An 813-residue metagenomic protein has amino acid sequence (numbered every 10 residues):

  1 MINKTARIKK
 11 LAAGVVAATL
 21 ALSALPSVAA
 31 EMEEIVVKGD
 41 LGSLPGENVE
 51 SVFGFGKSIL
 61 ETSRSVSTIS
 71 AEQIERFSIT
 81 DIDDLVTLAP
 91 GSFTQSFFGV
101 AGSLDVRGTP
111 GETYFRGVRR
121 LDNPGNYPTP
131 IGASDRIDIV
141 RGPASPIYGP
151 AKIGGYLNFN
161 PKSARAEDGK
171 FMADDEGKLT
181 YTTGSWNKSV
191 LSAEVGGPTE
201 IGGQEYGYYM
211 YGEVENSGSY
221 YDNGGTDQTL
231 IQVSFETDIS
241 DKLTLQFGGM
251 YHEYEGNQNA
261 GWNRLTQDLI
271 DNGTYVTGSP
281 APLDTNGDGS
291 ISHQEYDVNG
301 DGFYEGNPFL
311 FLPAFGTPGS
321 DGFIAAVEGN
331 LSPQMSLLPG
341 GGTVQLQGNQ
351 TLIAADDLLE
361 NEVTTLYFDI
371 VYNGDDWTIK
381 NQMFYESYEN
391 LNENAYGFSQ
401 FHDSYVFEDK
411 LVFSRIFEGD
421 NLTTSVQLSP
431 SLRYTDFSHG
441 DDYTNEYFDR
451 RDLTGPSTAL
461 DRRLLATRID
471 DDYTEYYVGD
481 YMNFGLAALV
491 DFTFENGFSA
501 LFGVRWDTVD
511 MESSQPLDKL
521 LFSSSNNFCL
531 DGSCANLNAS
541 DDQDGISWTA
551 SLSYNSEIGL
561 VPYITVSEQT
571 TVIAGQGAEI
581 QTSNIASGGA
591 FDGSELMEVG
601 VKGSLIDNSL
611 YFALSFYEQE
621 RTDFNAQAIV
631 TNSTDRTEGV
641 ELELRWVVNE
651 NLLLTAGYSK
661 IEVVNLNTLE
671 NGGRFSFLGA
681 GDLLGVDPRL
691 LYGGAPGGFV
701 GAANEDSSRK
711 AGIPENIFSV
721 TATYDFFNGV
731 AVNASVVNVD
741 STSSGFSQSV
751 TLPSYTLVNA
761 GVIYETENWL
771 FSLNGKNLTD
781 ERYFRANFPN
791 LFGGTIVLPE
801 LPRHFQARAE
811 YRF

Functional and structural regions predicted by a protein language model:
I2-R7, A12-V16, S414, E418 (+6 more regions): Conserved C-terminal beta-signal and adjacent last beta-strands/turns of outer-membrane beta-barrel proteins
L44-V66, F77, D83-R120: Extracytoplasmic beta-strand/coil segments of soluble accessory domains associated with Gram-negative outer-membrane
V118-P143: Short acidic/polar hinge/loop motifs at secondary-structure boundaries that mediate gating or recognition
A133-D135, P146-Q232, I239-T244, T364 (+1 more regions): Outer-membrane beta-barrel translocator/receptor signature
T229-Q427, Y434, Y611: Outer-membrane beta-barrel domain signature, strongest for Gram-negative TonB-dependent receptors and also present
N259-Q350, E446-D472, E512-D541, A574-S587 (+3 more regions): Solvent-exposed loop segments that connect transmembrane elements
T423-G440, Y477-E620, T637-E638, V647-N649 (+2 more regions): Structural signature of Gram-negative outer-membrane beta-barrels, strongest in the C-terminal barrel of TonB-dependent
N496, S609, S615-E620, N632-S747 (+4 more regions): Gram-negative outer-membrane beta-barrel transporters
